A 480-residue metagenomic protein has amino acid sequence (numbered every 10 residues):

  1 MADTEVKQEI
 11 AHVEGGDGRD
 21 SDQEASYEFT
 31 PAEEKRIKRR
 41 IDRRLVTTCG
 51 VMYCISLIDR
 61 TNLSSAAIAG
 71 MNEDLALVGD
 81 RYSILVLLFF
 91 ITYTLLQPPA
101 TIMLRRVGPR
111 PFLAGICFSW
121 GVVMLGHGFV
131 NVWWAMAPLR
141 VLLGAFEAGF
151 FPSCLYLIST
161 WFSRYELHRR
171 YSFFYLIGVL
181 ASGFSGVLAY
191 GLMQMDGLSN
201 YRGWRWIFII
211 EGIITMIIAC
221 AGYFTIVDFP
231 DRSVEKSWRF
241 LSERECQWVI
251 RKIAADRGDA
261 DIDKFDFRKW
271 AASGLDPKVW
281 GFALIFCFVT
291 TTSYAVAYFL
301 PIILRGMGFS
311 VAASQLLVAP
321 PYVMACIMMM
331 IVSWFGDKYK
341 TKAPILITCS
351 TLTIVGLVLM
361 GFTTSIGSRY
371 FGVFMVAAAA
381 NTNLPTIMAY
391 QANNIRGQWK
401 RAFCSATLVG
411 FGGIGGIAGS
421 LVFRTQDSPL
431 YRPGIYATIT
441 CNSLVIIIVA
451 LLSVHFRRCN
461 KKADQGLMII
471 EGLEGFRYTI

Functional and structural regions predicted by a protein language model:
A2-L63, E73: Cytosolic juxtamembrane N-terminal segment immediately preceding the first transmembrane helix of multi-pass
T61, F90-P98, A148, S182-G183 (+2 more regions): Residue-level signature of mid-helix packing/kink "hotspots" within the transmembrane helices of 12-pass Major
S64-L96: Extracellular/periplasmic helix-loop-helix junction of adjacent transmembrane segments in MFS-like secondary
S64-S65, F265-W334, L384, M388 (+1 more regions): Extracytoplasmic gate region of multi-pass secondary transporters
T94-W134: Conserved MFS/SLC helix-loop-helix module at the cytosolic interface between two early adjacent transmembrane helices
L95-G108, I327-T341: Helix-to-loop junctions at the C-terminal end of transmembrane segments in multipass secondary transporters
R164-G178, G197-W270, P433, T438-I439 (+2 more regions): Central mid-sequence intracellular linker of multi-pass
Y339-I387: C-terminal transmembrane helical hairpin of 12-TM major facilitator-type secondary transporters
